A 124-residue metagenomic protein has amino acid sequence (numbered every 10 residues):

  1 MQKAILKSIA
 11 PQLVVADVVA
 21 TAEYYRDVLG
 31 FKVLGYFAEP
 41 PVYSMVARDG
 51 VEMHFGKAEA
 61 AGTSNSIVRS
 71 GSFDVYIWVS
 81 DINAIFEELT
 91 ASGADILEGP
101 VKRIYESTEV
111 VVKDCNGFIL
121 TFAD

Functional and structural regions predicted by a protein language model:
M1-Q12, K32-S80, F86-K113, D124: Vicinal oxygen chelate
V15-D17: Conserved beta-strand-loop-alpha-helix junction that forms the acyl-donor binding cleft
T21-R26, L89, G117: Conserved active-site tyrosine of GNAT-family acetyltransferases
